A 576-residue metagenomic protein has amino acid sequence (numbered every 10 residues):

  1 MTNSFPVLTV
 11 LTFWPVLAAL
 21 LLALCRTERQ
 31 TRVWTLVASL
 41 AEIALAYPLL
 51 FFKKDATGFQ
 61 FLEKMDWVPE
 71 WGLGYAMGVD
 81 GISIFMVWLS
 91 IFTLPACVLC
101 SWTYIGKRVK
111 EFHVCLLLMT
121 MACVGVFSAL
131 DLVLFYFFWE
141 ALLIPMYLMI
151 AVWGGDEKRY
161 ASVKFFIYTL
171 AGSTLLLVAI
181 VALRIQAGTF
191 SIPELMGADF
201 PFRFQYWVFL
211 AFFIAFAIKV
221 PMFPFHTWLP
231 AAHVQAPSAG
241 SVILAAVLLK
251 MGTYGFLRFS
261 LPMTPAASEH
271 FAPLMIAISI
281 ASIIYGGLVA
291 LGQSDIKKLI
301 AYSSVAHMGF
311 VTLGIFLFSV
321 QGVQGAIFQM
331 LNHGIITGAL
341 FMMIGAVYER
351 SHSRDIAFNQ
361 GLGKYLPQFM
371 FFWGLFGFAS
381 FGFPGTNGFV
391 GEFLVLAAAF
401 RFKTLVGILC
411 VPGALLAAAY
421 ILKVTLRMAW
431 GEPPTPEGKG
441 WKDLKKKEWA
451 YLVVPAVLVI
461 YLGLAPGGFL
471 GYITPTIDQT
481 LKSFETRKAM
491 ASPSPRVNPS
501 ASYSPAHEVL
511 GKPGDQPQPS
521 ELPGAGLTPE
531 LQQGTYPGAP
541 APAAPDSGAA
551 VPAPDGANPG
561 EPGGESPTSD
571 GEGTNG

Functional and structural regions predicted by a protein language model:
M1-V7, L21-V114, T189-G197, Y503 (+2 more regions): Transmembrane helix-loop-helix hairpins at membrane boundaries of multipass inner-membrane proteins
V10-T27, I214, P221: N-terminal signal-anchor/start-transfer transmembrane helix
W14, L366-Q368, L422-P517, E521-L527 (+3 more regions): Cytoplasmic/organellar membrane-interface segments at the starts of transmembrane helices in multi-pass inner-membrane
R29-L40, Y160-L170, L366-F369, K446-V454: Alpha-helical transmembrane segments and their helix-start/interface "positive-inside/aromatic belt" motifs in integral
V37-F52, T169-V178, L415, V454-G468: Hydrophobic alpha-helical membrane-insertion segments
A96-Y104, M121-V133, M146-R427: Hydrophobic transmembrane alpha-helices and their helix-loop junctions in integral membrane proteins
E140: Short phosphate-coordinating micro-motif centered on Lys-Gly-acidic
S520-G576: Long, low-complexity, intrinsically disordered segments
